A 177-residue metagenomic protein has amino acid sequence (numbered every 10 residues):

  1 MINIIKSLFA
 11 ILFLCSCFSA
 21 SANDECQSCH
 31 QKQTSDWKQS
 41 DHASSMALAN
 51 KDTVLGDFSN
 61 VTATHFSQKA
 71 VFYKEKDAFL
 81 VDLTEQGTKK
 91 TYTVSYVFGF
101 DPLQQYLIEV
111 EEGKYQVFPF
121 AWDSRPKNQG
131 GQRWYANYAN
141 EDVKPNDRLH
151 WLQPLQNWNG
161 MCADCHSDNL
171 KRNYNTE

Functional and structural regions predicted by a protein language model:
M1-S7: Positively charged n-region of N-terminal signal peptides that target proteins for export
S7-C17: Bacterial N-terminal signal peptides
F18-A22: Sec/Tat signal peptide C-region and signal peptidase I cleavage site
N23-S35, Q39, N159-R172: Detector for the c-type heme attachment site
Q39-A49, E177: Short cysteine/histidine-rich metal-coordination sites, predominantly Zn2+-binding motifs
S44, V61, H65, K127 (+1 more regions): Short secondary-structure junctions and interdomain/linker hinges
D52-K74: Short Fe-S-cluster ligation motifs
E75-E177: Extended surface/linker regions that mediate inter-domain or inter-protein docking in multi-component redox
